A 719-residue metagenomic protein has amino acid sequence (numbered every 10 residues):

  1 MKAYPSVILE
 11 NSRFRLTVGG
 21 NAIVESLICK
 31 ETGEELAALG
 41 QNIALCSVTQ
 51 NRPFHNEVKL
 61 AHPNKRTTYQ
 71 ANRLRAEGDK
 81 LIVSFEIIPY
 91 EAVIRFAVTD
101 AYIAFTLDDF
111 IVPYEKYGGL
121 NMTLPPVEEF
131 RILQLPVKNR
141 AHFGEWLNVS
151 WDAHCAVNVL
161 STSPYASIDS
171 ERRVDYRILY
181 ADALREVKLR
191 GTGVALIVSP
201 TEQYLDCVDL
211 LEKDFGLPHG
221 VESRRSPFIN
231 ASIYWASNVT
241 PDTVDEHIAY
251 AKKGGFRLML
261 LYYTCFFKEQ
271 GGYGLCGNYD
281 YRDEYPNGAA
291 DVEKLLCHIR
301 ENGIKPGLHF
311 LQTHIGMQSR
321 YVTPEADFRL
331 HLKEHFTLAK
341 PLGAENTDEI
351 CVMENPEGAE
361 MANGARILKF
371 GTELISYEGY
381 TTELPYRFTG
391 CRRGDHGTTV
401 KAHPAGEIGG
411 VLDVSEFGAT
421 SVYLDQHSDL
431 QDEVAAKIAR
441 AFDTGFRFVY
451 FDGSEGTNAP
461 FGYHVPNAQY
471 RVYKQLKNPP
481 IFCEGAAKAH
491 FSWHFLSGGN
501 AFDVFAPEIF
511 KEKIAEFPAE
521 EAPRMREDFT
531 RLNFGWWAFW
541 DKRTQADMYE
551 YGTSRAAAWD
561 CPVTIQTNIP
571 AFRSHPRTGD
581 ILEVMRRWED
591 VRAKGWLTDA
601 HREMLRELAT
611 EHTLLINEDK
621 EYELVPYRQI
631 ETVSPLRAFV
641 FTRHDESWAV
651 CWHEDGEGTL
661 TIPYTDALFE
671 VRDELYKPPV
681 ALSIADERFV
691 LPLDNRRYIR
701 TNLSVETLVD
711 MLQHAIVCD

Functional and structural regions predicted by a protein language model:
I8-F266, D283-Y285, H298, N302-P306 (+5 more regions): Carbohydrate-recognition beta-sandwich/jelly-roll modules in extracellular/periplasmic carbohydrate-active proteins
S12, G20-I23, Q469-C718: Active-site-proximal substrate-binding groove within the catalytic cores of carbohydrate-active enzymes
D108, M353, V650-W652: Short edge beta-strand/loop segments characteristic of extracellular beta-sandwich folds
S199-L217, I248, K252-T264, D291-E334 (+3 more regions): Glycine-rich, aromatic-flanked loop segments that form ligand/cofactor-binding clefts across common enzyme folds
L211-T240, E360-K369, P385, C391-R392 (+1 more regions): Mobile, glycine- and charge-enriched loop segments and immediately flanking short secondary-structure elements within
S226-H335, D413-A435, A439, T444-A459 (+1 more regions): Aromatic-lined carbohydrate-binding/catalytic grooves of carbohydrate-active enzymes
F266-Q270, T313-Q318, S376-Y377, T398 (+6 more regions): Flexible loop/turn segments at secondary-structure boundaries
Q312-V400: Autoprocessing Asn-cyclization modules and mimics
